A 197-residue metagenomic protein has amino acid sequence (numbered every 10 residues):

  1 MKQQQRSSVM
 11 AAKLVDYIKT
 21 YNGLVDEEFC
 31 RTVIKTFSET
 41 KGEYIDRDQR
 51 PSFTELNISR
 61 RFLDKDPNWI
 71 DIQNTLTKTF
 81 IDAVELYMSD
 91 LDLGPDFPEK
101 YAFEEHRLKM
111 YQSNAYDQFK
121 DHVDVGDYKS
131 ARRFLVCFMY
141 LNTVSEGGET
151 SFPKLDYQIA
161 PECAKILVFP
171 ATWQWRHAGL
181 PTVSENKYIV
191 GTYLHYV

Functional and structural regions predicted by a protein language model:
M1-I166, Q174-V197: Fe(II)/2-oxoglutarate oxygenase catalytic core
